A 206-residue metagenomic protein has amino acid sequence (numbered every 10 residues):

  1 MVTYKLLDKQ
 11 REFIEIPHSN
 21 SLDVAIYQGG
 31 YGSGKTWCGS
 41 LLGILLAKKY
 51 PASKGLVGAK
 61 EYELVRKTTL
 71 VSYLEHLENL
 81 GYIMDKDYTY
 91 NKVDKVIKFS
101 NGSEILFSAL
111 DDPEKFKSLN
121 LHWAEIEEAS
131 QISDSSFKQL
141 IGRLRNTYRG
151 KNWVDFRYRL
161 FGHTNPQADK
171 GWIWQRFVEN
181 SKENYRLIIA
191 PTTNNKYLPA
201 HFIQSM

Functional and structural regions predicted by a protein language model:
M1-M206: Phosphate/NTP-binding elements of NTP-utilizing enzymes
